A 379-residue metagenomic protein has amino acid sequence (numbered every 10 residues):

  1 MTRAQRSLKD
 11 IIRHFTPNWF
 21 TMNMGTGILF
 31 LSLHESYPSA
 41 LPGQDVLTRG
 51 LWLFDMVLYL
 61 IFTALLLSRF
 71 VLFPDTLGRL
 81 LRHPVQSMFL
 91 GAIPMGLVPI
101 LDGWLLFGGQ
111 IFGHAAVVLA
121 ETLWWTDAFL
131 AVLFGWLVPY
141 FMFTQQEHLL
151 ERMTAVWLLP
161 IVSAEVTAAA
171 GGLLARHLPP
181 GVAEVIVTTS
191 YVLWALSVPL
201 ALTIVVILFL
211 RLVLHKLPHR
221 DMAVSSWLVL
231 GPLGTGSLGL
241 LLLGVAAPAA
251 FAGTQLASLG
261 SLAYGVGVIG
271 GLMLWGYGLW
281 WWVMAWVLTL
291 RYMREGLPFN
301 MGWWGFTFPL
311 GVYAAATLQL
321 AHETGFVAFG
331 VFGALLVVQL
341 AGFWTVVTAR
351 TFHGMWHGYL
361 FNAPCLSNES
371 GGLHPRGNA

Functional and structural regions predicted by a protein language model:
R3-E35, T48, W52, P74-D102 (+8 more regions): Juxtamembrane helix-loop boundaries in multi-pass membrane proteins
S39-P42, H177-V187, A247-S261, Y292-G296 (+1 more regions): Extracellular/periplasmic helix-loop-helix junctions in multi-pass membrane proteins
L53-V71, F129-P139: Central hydrophobic cores of alpha-helical transmembrane segments in multi-pass inner-membrane proteins across all
D102-M142: A generic, well-ordered mixed alpha/beta core segment in the N-terminal half of proteins
T122, T126, W157, I161-A285: Generic multipass alpha-helical transmembrane bundles of integral membrane proteins
L259-T324: Extended, compositionally biased non-globular segments
L274-W275, G330-V346: Small-residue-rich transmembrane alpha-helices that serve as helix-helix interface/gating elements in multipass
